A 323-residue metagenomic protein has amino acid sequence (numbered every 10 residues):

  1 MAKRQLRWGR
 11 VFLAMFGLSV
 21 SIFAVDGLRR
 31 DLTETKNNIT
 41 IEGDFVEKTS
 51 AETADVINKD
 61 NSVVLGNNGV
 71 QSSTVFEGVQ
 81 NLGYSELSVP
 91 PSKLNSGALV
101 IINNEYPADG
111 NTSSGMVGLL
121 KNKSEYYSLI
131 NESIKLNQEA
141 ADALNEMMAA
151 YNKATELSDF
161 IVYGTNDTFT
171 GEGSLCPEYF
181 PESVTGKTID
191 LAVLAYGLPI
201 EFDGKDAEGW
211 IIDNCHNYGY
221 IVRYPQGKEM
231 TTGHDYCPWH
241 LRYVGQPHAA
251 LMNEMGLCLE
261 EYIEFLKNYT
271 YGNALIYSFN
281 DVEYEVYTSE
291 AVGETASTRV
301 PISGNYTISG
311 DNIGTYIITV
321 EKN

Functional and structural regions predicted by a protein language model:
A2-C237, L241-N323: Extracytoplasmic cell-surface/polysaccharide-interacting catalytic and binding patches
